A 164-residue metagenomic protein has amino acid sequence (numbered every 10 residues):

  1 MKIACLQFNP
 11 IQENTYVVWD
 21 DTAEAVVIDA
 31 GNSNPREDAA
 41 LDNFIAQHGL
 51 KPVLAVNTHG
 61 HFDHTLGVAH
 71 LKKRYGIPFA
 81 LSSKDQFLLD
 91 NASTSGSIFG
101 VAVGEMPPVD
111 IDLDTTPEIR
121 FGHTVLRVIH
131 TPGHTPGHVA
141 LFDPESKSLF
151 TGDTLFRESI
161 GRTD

Functional and structural regions predicted by a protein language model:
M1-H48, A140-G152: Conserved beta-strand hairpin/beta-sheet module of binuclear metal-dependent hydrolase folds, prominently
C5, V26-D29, L54-N57, V128-H130: Short catalytic-loop micro-motif centered on adjacent basic/acidic residues
N9-I11, G104-M106, D110-D112, P132-T135: Short solvent-exposed loop/turn micro-motifs enriched in small/polar/acidic residues
I11, H61, K84-D85, T124 (+2 more regions): A generic "binding-loop/recognition-motif" signal
T15, E37, G67, D90 (+2 more regions): Short, function-defining helix-loop hinge/capping sites that tune catalysis or transport
V18, D29, H59, L71 (+4 more regions): Divalent metal-coordination and catalytic microenvironments
N32-S33, Q47-L50, S95, E118 (+1 more regions): Metallo-beta-lactamase
S33-D38, D42-G122: Active-site HxH/HxHxD metal-binding segment of metal-dependent hydrolases
